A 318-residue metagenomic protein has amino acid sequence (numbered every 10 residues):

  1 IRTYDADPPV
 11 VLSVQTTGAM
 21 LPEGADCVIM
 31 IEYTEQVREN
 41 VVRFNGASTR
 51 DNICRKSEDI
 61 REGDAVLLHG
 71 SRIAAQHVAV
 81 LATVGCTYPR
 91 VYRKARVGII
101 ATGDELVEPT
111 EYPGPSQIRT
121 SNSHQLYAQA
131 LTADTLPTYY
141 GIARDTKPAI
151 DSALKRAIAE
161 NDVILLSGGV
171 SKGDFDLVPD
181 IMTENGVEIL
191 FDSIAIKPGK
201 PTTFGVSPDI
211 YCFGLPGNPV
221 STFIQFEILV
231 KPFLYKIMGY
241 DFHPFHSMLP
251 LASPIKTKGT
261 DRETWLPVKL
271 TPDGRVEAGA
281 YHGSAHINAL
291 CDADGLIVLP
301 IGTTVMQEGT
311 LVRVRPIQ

Functional and structural regions predicted by a protein language model:
I1-C86, M248: Phosphate-interaction motifs
Y4-P8, L21-E23, E35-Q36, E58-I60 (+11 more regions): Solvent-exposed alpha-helices and their adjacent loops that cap or buttress functional pockets in soluble metabolic
T17, T102-G103, I164-V178, P216: Glycine-rich beta-strand-to-loop/alpha-helix junction loops that act as flexible
C27-E35, Q117, I181-E188: A glycine- and small-aliphatic-rich helix-loop capping segment at beta-alpha/alpha-beta transitions that lines
R55-L166: Phosphate-binding glycine-rich loops and their immediate beta-loop-alpha structural context
I60, I181-Q318: Flexible glycine/proline-rich
P109-S116, S171-P179: Glycine/threonine-rich flexible loop motifs
